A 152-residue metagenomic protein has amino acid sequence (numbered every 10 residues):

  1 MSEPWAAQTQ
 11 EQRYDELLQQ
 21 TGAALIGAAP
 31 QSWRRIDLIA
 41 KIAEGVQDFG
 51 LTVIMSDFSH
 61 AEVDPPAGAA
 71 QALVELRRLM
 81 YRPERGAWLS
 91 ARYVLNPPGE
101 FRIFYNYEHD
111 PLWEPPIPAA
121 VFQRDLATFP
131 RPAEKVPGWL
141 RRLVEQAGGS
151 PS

Functional and structural regions predicted by a protein language model:
M1-A24, V63-R78, A120, D125: Short, flexible domain-boundary/linker segments around small modular repeats
M1-V53: N-terminal "first-domain core" detector
A28, S32, I36, P83 (+3 more regions): Short secondary-structure junctions and interdomain/linker hinges
Q31, A40-G68, F104-E114: Extended intrinsically disordered, low-complexity coil regions enriched in Ser, Thr, Gly, Ala and often Pro
A69-I117, V121: Amphipathic protein-protein interaction modules
E100-S152: Acidic, proline/glycine-rich low-complexity IDRs
